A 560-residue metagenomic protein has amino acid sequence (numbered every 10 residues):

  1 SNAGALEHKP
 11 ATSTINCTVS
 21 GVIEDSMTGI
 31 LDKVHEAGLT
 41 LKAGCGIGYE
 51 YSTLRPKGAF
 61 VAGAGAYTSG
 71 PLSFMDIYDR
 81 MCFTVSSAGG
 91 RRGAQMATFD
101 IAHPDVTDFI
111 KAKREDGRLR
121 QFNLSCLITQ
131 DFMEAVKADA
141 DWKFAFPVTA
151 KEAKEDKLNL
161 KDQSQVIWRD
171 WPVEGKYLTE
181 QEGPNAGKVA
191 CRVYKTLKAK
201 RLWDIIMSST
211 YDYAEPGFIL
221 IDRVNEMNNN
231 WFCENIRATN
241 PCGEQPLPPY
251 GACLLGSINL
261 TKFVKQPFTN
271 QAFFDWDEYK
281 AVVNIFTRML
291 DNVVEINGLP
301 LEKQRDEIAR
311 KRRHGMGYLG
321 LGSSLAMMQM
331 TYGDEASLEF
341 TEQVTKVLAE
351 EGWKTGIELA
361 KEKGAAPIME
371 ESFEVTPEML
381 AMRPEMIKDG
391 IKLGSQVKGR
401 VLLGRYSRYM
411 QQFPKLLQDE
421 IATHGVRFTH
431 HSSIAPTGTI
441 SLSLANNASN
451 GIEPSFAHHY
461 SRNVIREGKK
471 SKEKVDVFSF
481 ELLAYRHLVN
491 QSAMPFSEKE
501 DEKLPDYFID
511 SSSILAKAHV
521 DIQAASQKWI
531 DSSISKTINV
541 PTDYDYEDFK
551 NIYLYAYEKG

Functional and structural regions predicted by a protein language model:
S1-L6, I101-A102, T287-E295, E307-Q329 (+1 more regions): Core structural elements
K9-T12, T40-A43, A88-R92, T210-D212 (+6 more regions): Solvent-exposed alpha-helices and their adjacent loops that cap or buttress functional pockets in soluble metabolic
P10-C17, P56-G65, Q266, E500-F508 (+1 more regions): Gly-rich Lys/Arg/Thr-decorated short loops/hinges at beta-loop-alpha junctions or inter-strand turns that position
I15-W276, L299-E307, G352-P377, P384-G399 (+1 more regions): Active-site cavity-forming subdomains of large catalytic enzyme subunits
I23-S26, A37, L54-P56, A102-V106 (+11 more regions): Short, glycine-/Ser/Thr-/acidic-enriched flexible segments
L127-I128, F132, K137, V224-G251 (+9 more regions): Terminal amphipathic helices with adjacent charged low-complexity linkers/tails
P147-V148, V282-R305, T331-T437, I534-S535 (+1 more regions): Internal maturation/activation junctions in enzymes
E244-P246, L290-E295, A365, Q396 (+2 more regions): Catalytic alpha/beta core of large soluble enzyme barrels
